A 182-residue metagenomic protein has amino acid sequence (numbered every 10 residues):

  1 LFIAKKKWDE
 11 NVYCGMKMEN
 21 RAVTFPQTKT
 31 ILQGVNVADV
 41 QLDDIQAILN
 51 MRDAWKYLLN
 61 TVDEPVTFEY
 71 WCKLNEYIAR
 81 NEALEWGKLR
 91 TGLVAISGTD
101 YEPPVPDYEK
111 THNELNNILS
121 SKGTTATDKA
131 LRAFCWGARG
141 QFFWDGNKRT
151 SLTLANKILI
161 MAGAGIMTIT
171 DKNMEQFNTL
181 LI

Functional and structural regions predicted by a protein language model:
L1-I182: FIC/Doc superfamily catalytic core
